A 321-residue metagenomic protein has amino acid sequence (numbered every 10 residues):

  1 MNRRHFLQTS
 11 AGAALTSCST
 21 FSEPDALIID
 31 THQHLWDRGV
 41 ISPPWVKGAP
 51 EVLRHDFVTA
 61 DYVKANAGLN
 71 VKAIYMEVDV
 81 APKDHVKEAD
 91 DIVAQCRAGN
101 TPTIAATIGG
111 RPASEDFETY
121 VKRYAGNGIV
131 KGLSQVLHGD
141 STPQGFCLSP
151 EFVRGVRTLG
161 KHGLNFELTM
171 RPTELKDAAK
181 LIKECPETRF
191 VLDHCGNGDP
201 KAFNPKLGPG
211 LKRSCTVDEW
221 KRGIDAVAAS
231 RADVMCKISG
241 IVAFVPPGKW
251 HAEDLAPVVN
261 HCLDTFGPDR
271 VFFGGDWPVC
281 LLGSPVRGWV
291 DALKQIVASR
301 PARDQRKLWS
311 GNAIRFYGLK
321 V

Functional and structural regions predicted by a protein language model:
R3-F21, A26-T31, V40-I41, K47-G68 (+4 more regions): Mid-to-C-terminal alpha-helical segments outside catalytic/metal-binding sites
I28-R38, L192-C195: Histidine-centered catalytic micro-motifs
H32, A73, A106, L159 (+4 more regions): Conserved, mostly hydrophobic/aromatic
W36-G39, V80-K83, A113-D116, G139-S141 (+4 more regions): Active-site environment of divalent metal-dependent phosphoester hydrolases
K47-K83, T101-R111, K131-H138, L164-F166: Divalent metal-dependent hydrolysis catalytic cores, especially in the metallo-beta-lactamase
K83-P102, P186-L192, H251-D264, W289-I296: Short, electropositive alpha-helical surface patch
V86-E174, K180-K183, G196, S214-C215: Active-site gating/metal-coordination segments in enzymes
F146-F272: Catalytic pocket-lining loop regions of alpha/beta-barrel enzymes, especially the amidohydrolase/enolase/GH5 lineages
